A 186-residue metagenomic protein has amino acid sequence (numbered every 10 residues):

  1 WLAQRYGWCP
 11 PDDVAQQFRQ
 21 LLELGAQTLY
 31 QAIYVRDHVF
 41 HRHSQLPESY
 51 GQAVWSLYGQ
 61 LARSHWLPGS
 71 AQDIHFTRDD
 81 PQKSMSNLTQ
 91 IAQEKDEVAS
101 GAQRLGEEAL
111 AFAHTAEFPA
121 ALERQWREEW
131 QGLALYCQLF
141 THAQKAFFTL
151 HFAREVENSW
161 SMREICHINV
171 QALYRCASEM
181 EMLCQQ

Functional and structural regions predicted by a protein language model:
W1-Q186: C-terminal non-catalytic alpha-helical accessory regions
